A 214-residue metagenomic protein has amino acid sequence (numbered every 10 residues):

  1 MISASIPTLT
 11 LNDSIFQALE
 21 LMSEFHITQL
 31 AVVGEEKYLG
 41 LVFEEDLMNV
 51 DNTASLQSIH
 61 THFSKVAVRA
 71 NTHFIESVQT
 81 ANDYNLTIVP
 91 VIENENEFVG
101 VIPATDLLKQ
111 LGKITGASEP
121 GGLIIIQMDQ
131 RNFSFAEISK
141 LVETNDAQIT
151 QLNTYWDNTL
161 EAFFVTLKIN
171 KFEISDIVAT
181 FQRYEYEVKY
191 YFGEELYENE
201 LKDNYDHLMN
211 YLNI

Functional and structural regions predicted by a protein language model:
M1-L21, V32-G34, Y38-F43, N49-T80 (+6 more regions): Bateman/CBS regulatory modules and CBS-like beta-alpha motifs in cytosolic regions of diverse proteins
T8, D13-S23, Q29, N199-H207 (+1 more regions): Intrinsically disordered, low-complexity terminal regulatory regions
H26, N85, F163: Exposed loop/turn and edge beta-strand positions of beta-sandwich/beta-sheet ligand-binding modules
T28, T87, Q148: Short acidic/polar active-site loop segments enriched in Thr and Asp
D46-L47, D106-L107: A short acidic/small-residue loop/turn micro-motif
V50, Q110-L111: Residues that scaffold the ATP/ADP-binding catalytic core of kinase and kinase-like folds
V66, N94, F98-D106, G112-I214: Cytosolic regulatory modules rich in charged/polar residues
